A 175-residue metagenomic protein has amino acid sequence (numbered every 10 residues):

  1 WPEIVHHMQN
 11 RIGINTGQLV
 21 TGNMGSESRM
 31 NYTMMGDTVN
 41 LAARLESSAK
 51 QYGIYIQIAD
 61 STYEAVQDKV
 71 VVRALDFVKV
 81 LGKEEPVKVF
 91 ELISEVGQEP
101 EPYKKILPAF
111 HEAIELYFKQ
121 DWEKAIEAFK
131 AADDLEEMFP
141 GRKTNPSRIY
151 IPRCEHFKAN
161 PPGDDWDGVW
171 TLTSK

Functional and structural regions predicted by a protein language model:
W1-V39, S61-Q67, K83-E91: Catalytic core of nucleotidyl cyclases, primarily class III adenylyl/guanylyl cyclases
L19-T21, A42, S48-K124, K130-G163: Cytosolic regulatory/linker segments at or just downstream of nucleotide-handling modules in signal-transduction
M30, V80, W166: Short clusters of hydrophobic/aromatic residues that line enzyme substrate/ligand-binding pockets
P162-K175: Intrinsically disordered, low-complexity, charge-biased linker/tail regions
